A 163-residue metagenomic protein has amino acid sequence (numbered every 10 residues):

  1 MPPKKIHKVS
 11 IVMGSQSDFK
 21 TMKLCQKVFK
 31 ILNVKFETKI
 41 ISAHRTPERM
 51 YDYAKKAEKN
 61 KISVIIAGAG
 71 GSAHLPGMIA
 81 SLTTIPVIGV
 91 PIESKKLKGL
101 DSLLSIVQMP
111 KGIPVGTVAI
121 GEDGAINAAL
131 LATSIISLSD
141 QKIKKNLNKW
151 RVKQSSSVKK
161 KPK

Functional and structural regions predicted by a protein language model:
P3-R45: Glycine-rich phosphate/diphosphate-binding loop of Rossmann-like nucleotide-binding domains
D18-M22, P47-M50, A69-M78, L97-L100 (+1 more regions): Short glycine/serine/threonine-rich phosphate/pyrophosphate-binding segments that cradle anionic phosphate groups
T38-N60: N-terminal beta-loop-helix "entrance" segment that forms/cooperates in small-molecule cofactor or anionic ligand
Y53-P91, K95: Glycine-rich phosphate-binding loop
L82-A119, K144-W150: Short, acidic/small-residue loops that bind anionic groups at enzyme active sites
G121-S155: A charged, well-structured terminal subsegment
Q154-K163: Accessory alpha-helical/coil subdomains and C-terminal extensions that flank or cap enzyme catalytic cores
